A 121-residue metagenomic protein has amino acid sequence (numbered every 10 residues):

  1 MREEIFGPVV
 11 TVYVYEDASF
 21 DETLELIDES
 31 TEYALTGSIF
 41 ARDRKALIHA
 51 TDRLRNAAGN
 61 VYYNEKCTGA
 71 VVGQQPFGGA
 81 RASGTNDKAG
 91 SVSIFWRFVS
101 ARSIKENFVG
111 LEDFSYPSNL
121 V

Functional and structural regions predicted by a protein language model:
M1-V121: Conserved C-terminal structural/oligomerization subdomain of aldehyde/semialdehyde dehydrogenase
